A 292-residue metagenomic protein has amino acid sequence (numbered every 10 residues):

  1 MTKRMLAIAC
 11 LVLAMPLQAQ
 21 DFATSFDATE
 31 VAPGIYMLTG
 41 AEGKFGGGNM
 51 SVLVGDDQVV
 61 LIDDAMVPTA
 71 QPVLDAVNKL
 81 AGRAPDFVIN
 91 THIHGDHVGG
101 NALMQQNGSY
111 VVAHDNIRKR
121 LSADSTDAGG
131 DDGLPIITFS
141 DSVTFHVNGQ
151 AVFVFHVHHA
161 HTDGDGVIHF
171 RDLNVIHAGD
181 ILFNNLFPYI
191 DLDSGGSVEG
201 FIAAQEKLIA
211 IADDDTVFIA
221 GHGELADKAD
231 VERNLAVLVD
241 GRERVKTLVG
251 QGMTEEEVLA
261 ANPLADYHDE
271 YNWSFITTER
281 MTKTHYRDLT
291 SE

Functional and structural regions predicted by a protein language model:
M1-A7: Bacterial N-terminal signal peptides that target proteins for export
A14-Q18: N-terminal signal peptide c-region/cleavage motif recognized by signal peptidases
Q20, A210-D215, E224-E292: Accessory terminal helices/loops
Q20-S25, T29-V31, N116-G164, R171-D172 (+2 more regions): Metallo-beta-lactamase
T29-A76, I168-F170, V175-A178: Conserved beta-strand hairpin/beta-sheet module of binuclear metal-dependent hydrolase folds, prominently
G34, L53, D63, V77 (+10 more regions): Divalent metal-coordination and catalytic microenvironments
G55-V60, P68-V112: Active-site metal-binding motif and surrounding structural segment of the metallo-beta-lactamase
Q58-V59, M66-P68, T144, A151 (+3 more regions): Metallo-beta-lactamase
